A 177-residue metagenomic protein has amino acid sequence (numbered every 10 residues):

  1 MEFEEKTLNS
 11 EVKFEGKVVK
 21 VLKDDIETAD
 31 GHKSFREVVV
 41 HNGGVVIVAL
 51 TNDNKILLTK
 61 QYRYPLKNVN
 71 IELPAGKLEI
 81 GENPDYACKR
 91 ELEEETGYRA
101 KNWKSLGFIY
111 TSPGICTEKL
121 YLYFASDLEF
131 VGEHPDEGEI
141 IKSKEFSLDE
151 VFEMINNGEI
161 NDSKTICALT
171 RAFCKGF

Functional and structural regions predicted by a protein language model:
M1-E11: A short, amphipathic edge element
N9-V46, T51-N52: Acidic, metal-coordinating catalytic segment for phosphate/diphosphate chemistry, firing primarily on the Nudix
E27, H32, Y64, E129-F130: Active-site/binding-pocket entry motifs
S34, G43-V46, T51, K77-S163: Unchanged
G44-N68, E72-L73: A glycine-rich, hydrophobic loop/mini-helix early in the fold
F173-F177: Short helix-capping/linker segments at secondary-structure and domain boundaries
